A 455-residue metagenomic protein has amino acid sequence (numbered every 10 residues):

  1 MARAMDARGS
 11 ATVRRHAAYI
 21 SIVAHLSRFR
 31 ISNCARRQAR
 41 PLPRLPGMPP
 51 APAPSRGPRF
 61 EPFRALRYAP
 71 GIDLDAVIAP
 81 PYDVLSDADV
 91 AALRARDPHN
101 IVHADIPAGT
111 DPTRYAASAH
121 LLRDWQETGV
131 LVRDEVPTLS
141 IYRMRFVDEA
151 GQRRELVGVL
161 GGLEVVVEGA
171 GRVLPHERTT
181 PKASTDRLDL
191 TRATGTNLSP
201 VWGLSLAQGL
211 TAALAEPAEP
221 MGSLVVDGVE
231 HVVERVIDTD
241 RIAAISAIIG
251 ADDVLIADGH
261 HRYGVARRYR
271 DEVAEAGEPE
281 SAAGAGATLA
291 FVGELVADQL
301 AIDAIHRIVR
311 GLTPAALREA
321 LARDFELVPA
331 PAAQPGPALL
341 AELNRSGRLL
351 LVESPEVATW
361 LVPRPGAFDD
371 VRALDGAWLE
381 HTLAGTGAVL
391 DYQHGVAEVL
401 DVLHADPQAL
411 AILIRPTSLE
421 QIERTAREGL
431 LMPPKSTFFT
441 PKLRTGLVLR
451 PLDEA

Functional and structural regions predicted by a protein language model:
R3-A7: Hydrophobic, low-acid, alpha-helix-prone terminal segments
G9-S10, S21: Intrinsically disordered, low-complexity segments enriched in small polar residues
A24-L26: Amphipathic interfacial helices
R37-G47: Short, Lys/Arg-enriched N-terminal segments with co-localized hydrophobic residues within the first ~10-30 amino acids
P49-A455: Surface-exposed, charge/polar-rich loops and edge strands
